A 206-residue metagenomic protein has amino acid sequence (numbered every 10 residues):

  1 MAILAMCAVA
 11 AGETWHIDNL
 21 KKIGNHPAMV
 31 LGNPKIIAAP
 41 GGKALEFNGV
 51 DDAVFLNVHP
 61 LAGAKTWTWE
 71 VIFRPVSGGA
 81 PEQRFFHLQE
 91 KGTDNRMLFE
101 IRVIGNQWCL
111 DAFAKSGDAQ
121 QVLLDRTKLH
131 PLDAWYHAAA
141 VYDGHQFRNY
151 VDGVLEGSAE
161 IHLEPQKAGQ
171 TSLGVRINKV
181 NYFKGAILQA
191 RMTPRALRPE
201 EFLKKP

Functional and structural regions predicted by a protein language model:
M1-A8: Bacterial N-terminal signal peptides
A11-P27, I36-A38, N48-D111, Q146-F147 (+2 more regions): Extracellular glycan-recognition modules
L56-H59, L124-L129, E160-H162: Beta-strand-rich interaction surfaces with strong enrichment in secreted/lumenal proteins
D111-H137: Short, aromatic/His-centered strand-loop micro-motif at the edge of beta-sheets
A134-R148: Localized edge beta-strand/strand-to-loop motifs within extracellular or lumenal beta-rich domains
A159-A186: Flexible glycan-contacting loops in extracellular carbohydrate-active proteins
